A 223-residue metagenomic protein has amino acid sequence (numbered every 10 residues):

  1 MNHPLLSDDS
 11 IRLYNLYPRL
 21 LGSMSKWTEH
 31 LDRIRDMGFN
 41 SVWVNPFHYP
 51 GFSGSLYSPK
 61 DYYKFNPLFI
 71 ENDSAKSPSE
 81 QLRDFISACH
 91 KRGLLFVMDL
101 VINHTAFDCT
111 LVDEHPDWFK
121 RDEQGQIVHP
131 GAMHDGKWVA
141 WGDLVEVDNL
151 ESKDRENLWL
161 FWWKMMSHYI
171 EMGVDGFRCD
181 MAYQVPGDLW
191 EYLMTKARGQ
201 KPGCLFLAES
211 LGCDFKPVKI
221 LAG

Functional and structural regions predicted by a protein language model:
N2-Y14, P18-G22, E29, D36-N40 (+4 more regions): Substrate-binding/active-site clefts of carbohydrate-active enzymes
N45-P46, M98-I102, M181, A208-S210: Glycine-rich, histidine-containing beta strand-loop boundary motifs that form or position
I86, H90, K164-S167, D180-G223: Active-site-proximal helices and loops of the catalytic beta/alpha 8
L95, G176, L205: Hydrophobic "anchor" residues on beta-strands that sit immediately upstream of conserved functional sites
